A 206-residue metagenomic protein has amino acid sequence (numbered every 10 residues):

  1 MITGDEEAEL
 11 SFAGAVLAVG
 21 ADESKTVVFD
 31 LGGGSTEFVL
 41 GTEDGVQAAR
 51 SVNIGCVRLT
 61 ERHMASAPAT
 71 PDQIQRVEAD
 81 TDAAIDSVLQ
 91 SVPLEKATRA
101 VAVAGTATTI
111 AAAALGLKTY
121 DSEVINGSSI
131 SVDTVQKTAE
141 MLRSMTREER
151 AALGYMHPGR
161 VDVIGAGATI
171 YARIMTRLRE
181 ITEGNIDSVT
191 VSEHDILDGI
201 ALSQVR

Functional and structural regions predicted by a protein language model:
M1-K25, L40-R206: Helical "lid/coupling" subdomains associated with nucleotide-phosphate turnover
V27-S35, V39: A generic, well-ordered mixed alpha/beta core segment in the N-terminal half of proteins
